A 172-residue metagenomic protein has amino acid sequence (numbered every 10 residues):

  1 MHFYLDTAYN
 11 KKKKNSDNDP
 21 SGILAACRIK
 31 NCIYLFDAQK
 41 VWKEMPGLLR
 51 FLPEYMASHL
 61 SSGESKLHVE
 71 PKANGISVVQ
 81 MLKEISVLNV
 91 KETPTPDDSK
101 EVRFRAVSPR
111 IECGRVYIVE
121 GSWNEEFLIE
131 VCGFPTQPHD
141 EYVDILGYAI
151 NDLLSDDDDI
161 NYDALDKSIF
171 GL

Functional and structural regions predicted by a protein language model:
M1-T93, V116-L172: RNase H-like, metal-dependent nuclease domains and their acidic two-metal-ion catalytic environment used
V87-R110: Conserved beta-strand -> loop -> alpha-helix junction used to position metal-binding or nucleic-acid-contacting
R103-C113, V131-T136: Short, surface-exposed amphipathic charged segments that create phosphate/polyanion-binding patches used for binding
